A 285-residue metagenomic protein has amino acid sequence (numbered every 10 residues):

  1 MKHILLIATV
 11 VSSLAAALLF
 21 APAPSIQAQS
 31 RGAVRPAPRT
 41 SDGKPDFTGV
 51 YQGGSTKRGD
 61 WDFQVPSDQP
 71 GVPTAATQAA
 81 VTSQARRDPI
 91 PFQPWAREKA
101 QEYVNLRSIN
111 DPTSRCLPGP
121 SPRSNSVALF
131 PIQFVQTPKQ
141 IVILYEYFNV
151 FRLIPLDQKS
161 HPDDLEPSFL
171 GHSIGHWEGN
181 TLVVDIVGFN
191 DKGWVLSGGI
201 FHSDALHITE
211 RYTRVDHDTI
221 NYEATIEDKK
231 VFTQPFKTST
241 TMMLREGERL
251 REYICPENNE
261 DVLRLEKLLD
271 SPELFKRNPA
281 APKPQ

Functional and structural regions predicted by a protein language model:
K2-Q285: PEST-like low-complexity, intrinsically disordered acidic/proline/serine-rich tracts that flank trafficking/processing
